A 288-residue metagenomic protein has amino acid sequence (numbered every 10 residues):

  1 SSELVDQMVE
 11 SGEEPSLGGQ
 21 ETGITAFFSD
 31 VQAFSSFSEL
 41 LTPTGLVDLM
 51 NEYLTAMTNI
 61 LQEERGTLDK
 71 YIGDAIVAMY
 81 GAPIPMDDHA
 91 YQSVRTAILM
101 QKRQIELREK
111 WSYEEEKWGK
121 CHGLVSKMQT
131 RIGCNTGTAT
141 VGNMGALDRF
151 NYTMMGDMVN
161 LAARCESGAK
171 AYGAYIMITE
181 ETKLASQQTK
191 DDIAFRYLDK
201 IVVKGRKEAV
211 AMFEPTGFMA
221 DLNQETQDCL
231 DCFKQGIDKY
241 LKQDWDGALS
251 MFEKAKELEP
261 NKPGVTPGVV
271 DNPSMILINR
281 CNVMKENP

Functional and structural regions predicted by a protein language model:
S1-E21, I105, K110, P267-G268: Regulatory cytosolic signal-relay segments
V5, F34, T182-K183: A generic structural signal for short hydrophobic patches within well-formed alpha-helices
E13-T96, R149-Y152: Catalytic NTP-binding/metal-coordinating core of nucleotidyl cyclase/transferase enzymes
I60-Q92, E106-D157, E181, Q187 (+2 more regions): Catalytic core of nucleotidyl cyclases, primarily class III adenylyl/guanylyl cyclases
M100: Serine endopeptidase catalytic core focused on the charge-relay Asp
Q129, A139, G168-D238, K242-G247 (+2 more regions): Cytosolic regulatory/linker segments at or just downstream of nucleotide-handling modules in signal-transduction
